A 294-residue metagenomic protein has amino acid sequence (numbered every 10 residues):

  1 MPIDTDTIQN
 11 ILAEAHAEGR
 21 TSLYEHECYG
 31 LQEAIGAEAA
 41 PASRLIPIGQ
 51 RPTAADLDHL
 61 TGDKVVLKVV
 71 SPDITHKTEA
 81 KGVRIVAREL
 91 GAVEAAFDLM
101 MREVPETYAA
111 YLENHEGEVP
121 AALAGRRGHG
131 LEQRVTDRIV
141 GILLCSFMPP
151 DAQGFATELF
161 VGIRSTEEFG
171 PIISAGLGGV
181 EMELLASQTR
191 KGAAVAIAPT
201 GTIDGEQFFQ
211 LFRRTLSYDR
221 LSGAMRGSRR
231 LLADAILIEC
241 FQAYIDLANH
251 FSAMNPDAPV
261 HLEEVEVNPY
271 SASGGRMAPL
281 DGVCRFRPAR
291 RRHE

Functional and structural regions predicted by a protein language model:
M1-E294: ATP-dependent carboxylate/acyl-activation modules
